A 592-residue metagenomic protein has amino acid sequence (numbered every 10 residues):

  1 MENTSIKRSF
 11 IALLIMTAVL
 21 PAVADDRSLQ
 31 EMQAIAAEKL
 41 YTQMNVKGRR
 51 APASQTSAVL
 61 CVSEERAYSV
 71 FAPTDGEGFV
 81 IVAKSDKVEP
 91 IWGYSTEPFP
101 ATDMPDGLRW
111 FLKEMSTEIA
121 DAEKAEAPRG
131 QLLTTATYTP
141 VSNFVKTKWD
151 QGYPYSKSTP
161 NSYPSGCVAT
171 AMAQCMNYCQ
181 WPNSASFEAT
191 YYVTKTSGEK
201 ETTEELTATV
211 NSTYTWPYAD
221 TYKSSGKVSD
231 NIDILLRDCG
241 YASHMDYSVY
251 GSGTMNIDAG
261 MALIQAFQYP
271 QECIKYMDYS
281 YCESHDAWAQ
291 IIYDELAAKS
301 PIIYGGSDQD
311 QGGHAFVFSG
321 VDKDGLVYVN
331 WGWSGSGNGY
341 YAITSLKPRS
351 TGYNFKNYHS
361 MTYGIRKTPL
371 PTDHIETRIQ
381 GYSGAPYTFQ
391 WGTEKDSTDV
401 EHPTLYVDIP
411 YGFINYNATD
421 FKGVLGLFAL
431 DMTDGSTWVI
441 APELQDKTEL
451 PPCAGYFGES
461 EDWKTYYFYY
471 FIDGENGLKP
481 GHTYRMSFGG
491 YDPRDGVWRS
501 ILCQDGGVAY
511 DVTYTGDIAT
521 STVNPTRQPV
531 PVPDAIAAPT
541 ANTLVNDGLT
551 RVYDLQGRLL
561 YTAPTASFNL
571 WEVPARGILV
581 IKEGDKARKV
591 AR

Functional and structural regions predicted by a protein language model:
D25-V62: Short, non-transmembrane alpha-helical segments in secretory-pathway proteins
A53-E77, M261, Q265-N330: Active-site-adjacent substructure of cysteine-protease-like catalytic cores
I91-S252: Active-site-adjacent structural segments surrounding the nucleophilic cysteine of cysteine proteases and isopeptidases
P348-F413, A418-T419, M432-G435: Short, compositionally biased P/S/T/A/G/V-rich stretches that sit at domain boundaries
N357-Q380, D517-T550, D554: Residue-level detector of functionally pivotal "anchor" positions at catalytic/ligand-binding pockets or at interdomain
A418-K447, T550-V552: Extended low-complexity, serine/threonine- and proline-enriched intrinsically disordered segments
D492-T526: Short beta-strand elements
R527-R592: C-terminal outer-membrane/trafficking sorting elements
